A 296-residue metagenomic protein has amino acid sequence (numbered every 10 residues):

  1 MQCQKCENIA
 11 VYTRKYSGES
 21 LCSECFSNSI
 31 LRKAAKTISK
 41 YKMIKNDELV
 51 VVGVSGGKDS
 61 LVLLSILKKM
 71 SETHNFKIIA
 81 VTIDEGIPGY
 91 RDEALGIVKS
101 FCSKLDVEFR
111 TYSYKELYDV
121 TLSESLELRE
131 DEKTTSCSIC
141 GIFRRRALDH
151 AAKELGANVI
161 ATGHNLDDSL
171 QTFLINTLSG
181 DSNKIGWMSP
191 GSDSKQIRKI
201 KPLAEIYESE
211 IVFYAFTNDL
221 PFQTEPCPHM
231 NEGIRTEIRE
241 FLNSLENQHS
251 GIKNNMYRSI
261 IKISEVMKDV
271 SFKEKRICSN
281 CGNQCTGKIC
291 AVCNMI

Functional and structural regions predicted by a protein language model:
Q2-I175, S179-G186, A204-N218, C290: ATP-dependent adenylation/nucleotidyltransferase module used to activate substrates
S39, L49, D167-Q171, I175-A204 (+2 more regions): Flexible helical/loop "lid" subdomain adjacent to adenine-nucleotide binding pockets
